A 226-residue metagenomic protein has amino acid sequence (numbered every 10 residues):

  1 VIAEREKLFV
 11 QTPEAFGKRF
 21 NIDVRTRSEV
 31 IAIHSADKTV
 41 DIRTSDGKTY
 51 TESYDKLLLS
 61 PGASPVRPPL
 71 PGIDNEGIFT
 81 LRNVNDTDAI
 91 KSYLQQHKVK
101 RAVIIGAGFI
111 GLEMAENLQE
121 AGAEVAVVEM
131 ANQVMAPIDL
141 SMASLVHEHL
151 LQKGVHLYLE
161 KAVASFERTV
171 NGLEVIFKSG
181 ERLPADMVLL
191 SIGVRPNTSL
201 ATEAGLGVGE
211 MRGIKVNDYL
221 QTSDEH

Functional and structural regions predicted by a protein language model:
V1-D55, D139-H156: N-terminal Rossmann-like dinucleotide/flavin-binding domain of flavoprotein oxidoreductases that bind FAD/FMN
F9, R101-A102, F109-E167: Rossmann-like dinucleotide-binding cores of NAD(P)H-dependent redox enzymes
D23, G77, E124, H156-L157 (+1 more regions): Conserved beta-strand segments of alpha/beta enzyme cores
T26-S28, H34, R82, L159-K161 (+2 more regions): Short loop/edge segments at beta-strand edges and connector loops that shape dinucleotide/nucleotide cofactor-binding
G47-K56, K178-M187, S223: Core beta-strand elements of the Rossmann-like FAD/NAD(P) dinucleotide-binding domain in flavoenzyme oxidoreductases
Y54-K56, S60-V66, R168, A185-M187 (+1 more regions): Glycine-/small-residue-rich beta->alpha transition segments that form the dinucleotide
L59-A121, H156, V216-D218: Glycine-rich dinucleotide-binding loop and its adjacent helix/turn
D74-K98, E174, R182-H226: FAD-site-proximal beta/loop scaffold in flavoenzymes
